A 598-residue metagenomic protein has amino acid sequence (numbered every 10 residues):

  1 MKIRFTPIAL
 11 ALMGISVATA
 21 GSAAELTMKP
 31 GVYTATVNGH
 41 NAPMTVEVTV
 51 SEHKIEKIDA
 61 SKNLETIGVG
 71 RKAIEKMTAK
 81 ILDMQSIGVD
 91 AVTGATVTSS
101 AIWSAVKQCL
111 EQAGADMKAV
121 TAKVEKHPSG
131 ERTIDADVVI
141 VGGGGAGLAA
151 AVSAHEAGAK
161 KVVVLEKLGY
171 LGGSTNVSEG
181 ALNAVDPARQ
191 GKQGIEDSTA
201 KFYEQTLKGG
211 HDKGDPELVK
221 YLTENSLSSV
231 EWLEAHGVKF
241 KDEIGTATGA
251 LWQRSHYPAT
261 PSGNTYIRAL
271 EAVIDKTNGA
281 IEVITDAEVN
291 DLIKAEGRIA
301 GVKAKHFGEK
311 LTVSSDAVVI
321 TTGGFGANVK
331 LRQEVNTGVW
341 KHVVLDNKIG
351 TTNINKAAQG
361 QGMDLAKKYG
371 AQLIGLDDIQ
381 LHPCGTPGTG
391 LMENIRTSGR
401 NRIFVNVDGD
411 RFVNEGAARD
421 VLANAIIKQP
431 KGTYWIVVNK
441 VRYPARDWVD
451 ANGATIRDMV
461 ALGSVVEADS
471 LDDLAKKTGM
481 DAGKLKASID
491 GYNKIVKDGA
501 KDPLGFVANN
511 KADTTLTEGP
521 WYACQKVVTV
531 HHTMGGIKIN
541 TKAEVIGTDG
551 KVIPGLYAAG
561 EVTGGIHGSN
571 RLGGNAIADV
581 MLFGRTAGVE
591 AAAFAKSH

Functional and structural regions predicted by a protein language model:
E25-V124: Active-site- and interface-proximal helix/loop "cap" or "latch" segments in soluble metabolic and energy-transducing
G88, V92, K167-Y170, S174-E282 (+5 more regions): Conserved N-terminal/central alpha/beta ligand/cofactor-binding core
H127-A146, V163: Beta1/beta-strand and adjacent pyrophosphate-binding region of the FAD-binding site in flavoprotein oxidoreductases
T133-A136, H306-A317, V552-I553: Core beta-strand elements of the Rossmann-like FAD/NAD(P) dinucleotide-binding domain in flavoenzyme oxidoreductases
D275-N290, L376: A conserved beta-strand/loop element that lines the FAD pocket in flavoprotein oxidoreductases
D291, K484-N570: A glycine-rich dinucleotide-binding beta-alpha-beta segment and adjacent secondary-structure elements that constitute
E309-C384, T586: Glycine-rich loop(s) and the adjacent beta-strand/alpha-helix scaffold that form part
Q359, M363-M480, K484: An anion/pyrophosphate-binding glycine-rich loop and adjacent beta-alpha core in soluble alpha-beta enzymes
